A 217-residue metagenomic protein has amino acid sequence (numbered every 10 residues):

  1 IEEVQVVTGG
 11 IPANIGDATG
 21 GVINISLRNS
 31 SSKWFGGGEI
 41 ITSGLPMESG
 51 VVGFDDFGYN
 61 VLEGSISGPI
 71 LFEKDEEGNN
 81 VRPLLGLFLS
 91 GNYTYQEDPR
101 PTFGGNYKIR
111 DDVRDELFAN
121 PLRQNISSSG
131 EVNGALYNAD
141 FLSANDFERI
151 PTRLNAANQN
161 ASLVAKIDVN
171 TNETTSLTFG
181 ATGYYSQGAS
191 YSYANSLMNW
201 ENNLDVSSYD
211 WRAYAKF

Functional and structural regions predicted by a protein language model:
I1-G37, E73-G78: A beta-strand signature from Gram-negative outer-membrane beta-barrel systems, especially the internal plug domain
I1-T8, V52-F57, G64: Short acidic/polar hinge/loop motifs at secondary-structure boundaries that mediate gating or recognition
V6-V7, M47-S49, A144-P151, N195-E201 (+1 more regions): Extracytoplasmic loops and strand-loop junctions of Gram-negative outer membrane beta-barrel proteins
P12-N14, G50-G53, T152-N155, W200-V206: Outer-membrane beta-barrel domain signature
E39-L45, G91-T94: Short, solvent-exposed aromatic-acidic interface loops
T42-D55: Small/polar, glycine/serine/threonine/aspartate-rich low-complexity segments that form flexible
G50-V51, R100-F103, S190-S192: Short aromatic-enriched loop/helix-cap "lid" or pocket-rim segments at secondary-structure transitions that line
F57-Q187, S208-K216: Transmembrane beta-barrel wall of Gram-negative outer-membrane proteins
